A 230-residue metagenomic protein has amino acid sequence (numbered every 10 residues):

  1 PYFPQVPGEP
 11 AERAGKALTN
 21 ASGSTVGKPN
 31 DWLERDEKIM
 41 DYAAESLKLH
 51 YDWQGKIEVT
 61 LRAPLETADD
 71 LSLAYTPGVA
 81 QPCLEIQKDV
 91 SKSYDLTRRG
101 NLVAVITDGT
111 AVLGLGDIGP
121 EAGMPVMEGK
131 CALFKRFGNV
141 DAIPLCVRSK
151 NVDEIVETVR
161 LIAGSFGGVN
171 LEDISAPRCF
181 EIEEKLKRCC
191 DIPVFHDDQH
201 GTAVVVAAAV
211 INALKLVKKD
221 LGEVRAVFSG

Functional and structural regions predicted by a protein language model:
Y2-F3: Aromatic (phenylalanine/tyrosine) cluster motif
P10-R13, P29, R35: Cationic, low-complexity basic patches in intrinsically disordered or flexible, solvent-exposed regions
W32-D191: N-terminal ligand-binding/catalytic initiation module
L113, P120-K135, V204-G230: Glycine-rich phosphate/diphosphate-binding loop of Rossmann-like nucleotide-binding domains
V140, C189-P193, L214-G222: Secondary-structure transition/capping motifs at alpha-helix termini and the adjoining loop/turn into the next element
C189-A203: Short, acidic/small-residue loops that bind anionic groups at enzyme active sites
